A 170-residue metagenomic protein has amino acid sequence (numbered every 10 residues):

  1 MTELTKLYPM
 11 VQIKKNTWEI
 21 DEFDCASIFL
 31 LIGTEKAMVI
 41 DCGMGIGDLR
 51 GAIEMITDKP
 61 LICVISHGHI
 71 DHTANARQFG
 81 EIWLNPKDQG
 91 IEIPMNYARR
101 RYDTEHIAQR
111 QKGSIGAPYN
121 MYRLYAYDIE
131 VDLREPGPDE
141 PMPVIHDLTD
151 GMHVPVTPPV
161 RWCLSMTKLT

Functional and structural regions predicted by a protein language model:
M1-T5: Basic/polar N-terminal segments that are highly enriched at the extreme N-terminus, encompassing both cleavable
K6-M55, T170: Conserved beta-strand hairpin/beta-sheet module of binuclear metal-dependent hydrolase folds, prominently
M10-N16, V131-G137, T157-C163: Short Pro/Gly-enriched beta-strand edge/turn motifs at strand-loop
C25, C42, C63, V156 (+1 more regions): Generic recognition of cysteine residues
T34-K36, K87, T157-P159: Short loop segments at secondary-structure junctions
I40, S66, L84, S165-M166: Active-site flanking residues adjacent to catalytic metal/cofactor-binding acidic residues
I46-V154: Active-site HxH/HxHxD metal-binding segment of metal-dependent hydrolases
D147-T170: Core dinuclear metal-dependent hydrolase active-site scaffold
